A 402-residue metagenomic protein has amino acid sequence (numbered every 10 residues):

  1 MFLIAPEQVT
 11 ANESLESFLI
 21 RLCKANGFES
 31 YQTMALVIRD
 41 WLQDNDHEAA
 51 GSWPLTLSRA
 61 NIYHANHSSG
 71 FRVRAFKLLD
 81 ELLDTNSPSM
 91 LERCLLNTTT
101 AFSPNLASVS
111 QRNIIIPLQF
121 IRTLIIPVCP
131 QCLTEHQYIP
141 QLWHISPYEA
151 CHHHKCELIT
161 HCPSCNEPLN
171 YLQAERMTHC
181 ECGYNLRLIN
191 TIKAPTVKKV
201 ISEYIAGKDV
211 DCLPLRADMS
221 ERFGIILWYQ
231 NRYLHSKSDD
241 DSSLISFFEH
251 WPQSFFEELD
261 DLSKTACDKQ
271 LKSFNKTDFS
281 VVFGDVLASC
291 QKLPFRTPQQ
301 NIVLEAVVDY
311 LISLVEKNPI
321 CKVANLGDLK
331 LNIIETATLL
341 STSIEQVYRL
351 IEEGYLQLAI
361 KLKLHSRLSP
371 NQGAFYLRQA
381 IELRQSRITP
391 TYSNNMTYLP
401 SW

Functional and structural regions predicted by a protein language model:
M1-W402: Basic, alpha-helical nucleic-acid-binding regions used in initiation and control of genome expression
